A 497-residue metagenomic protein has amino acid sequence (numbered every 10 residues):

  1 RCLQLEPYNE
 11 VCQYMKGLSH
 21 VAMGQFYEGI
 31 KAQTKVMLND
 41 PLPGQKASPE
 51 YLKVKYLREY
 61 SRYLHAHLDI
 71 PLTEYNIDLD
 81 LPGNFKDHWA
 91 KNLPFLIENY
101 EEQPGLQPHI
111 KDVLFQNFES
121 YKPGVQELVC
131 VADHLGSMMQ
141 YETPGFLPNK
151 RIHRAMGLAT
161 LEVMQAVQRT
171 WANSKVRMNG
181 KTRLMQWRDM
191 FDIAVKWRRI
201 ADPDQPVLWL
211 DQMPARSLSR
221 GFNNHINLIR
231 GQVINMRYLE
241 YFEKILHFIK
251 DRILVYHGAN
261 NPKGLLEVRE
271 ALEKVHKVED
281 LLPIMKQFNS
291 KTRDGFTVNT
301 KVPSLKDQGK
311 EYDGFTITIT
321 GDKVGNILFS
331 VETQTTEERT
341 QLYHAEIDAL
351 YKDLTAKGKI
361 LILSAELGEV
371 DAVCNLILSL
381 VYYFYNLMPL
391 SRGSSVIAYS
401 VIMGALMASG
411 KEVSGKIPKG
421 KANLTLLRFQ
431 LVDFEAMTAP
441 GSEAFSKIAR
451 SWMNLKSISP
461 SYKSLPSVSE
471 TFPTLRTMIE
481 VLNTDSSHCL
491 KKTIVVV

Functional and structural regions predicted by a protein language model:
C2, K35-V36: Canonical positions in the second alpha-helix
K53-V497: FIC/Doc superfamily catalytic core
